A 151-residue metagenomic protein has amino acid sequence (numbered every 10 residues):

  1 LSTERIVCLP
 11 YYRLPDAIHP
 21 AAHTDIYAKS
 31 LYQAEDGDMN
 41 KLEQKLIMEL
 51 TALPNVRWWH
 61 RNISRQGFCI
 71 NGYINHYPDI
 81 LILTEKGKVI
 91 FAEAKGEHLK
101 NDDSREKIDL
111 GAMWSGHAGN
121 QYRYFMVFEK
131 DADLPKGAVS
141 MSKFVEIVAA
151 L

Functional and structural regions predicted by a protein language model:
L1-L151: Electrostatic, structured charged patches in enzyme active sites and in nucleic-acid/phosphate-binding
